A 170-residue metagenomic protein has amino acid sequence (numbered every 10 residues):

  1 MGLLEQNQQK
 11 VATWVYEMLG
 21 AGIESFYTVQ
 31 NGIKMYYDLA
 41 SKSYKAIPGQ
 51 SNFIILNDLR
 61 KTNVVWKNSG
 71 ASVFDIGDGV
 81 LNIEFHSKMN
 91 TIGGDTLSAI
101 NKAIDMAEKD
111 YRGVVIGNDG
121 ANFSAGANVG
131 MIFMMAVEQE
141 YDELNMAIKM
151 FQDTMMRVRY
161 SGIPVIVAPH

Functional and structural regions predicted by a protein language model:
M1-A121, V129-I163, P169-H170: N-terminal glycine-rich phosphate-binding loop for ADP-containing cofactors
